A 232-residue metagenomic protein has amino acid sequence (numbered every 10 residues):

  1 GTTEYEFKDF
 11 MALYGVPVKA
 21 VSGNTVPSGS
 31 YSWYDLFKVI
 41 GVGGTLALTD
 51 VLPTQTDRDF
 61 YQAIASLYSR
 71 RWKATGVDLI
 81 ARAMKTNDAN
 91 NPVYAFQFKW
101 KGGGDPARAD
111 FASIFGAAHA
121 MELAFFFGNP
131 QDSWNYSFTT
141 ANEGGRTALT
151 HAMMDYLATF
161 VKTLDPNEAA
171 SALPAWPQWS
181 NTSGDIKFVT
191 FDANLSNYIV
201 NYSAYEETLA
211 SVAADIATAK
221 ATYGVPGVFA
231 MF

Functional and structural regions predicted by a protein language model:
G1-G144: Substrate-gating cap/lid region and adjacent catalytic-acid/histidine neighborhood within extracellular/lumenal
Q55-R58, K85-V93, K101-G102, W134-F232: Alpha/beta-hydrolase-fold serine-hydrolase catalytic core, especially in secreted/extracellular enzymes
